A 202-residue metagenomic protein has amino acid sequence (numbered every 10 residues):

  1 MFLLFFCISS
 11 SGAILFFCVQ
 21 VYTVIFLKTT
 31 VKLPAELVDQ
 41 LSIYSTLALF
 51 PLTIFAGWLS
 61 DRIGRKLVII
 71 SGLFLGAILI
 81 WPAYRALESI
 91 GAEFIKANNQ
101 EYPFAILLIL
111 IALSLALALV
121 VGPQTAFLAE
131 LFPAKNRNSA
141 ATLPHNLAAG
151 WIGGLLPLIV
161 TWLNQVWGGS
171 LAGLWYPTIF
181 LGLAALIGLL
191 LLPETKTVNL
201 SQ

Functional and structural regions predicted by a protein language model:
M1-L49, I152-P157: Extracytoplasmic gate region of multi-pass secondary transporters
R62-L73: Cytoplasmic membrane-interface "Motif A"-like loop-to-helix N-cap segments of 12-TM Major Facilitator Superfamily
F74-N99: C-terminal ends and interior cores of transmembrane alpha-helices in multi-pass membrane transporters/permeases
A83-L87, F127, I179-Q202: Multi-pass alpha-helical transporter architecture, strongest for 12-TM Major Facilitator/SLC carriers used
I95-L119: Hydrophobic core of transmembrane alpha-helices in multi-pass small-molecule transporters, especially MFS/SLC-type
K96-E101, W162-I179: A membrane-interface helix-boundary motif in multi-pass transporters
L119-F132: Intracellular juxtamembrane helix-capping segments at the cytosolic ends of symmetry-related transmembrane helices
L131, K135-W167: A late C-terminal transmembrane helix in Major Facilitator Superfamily
